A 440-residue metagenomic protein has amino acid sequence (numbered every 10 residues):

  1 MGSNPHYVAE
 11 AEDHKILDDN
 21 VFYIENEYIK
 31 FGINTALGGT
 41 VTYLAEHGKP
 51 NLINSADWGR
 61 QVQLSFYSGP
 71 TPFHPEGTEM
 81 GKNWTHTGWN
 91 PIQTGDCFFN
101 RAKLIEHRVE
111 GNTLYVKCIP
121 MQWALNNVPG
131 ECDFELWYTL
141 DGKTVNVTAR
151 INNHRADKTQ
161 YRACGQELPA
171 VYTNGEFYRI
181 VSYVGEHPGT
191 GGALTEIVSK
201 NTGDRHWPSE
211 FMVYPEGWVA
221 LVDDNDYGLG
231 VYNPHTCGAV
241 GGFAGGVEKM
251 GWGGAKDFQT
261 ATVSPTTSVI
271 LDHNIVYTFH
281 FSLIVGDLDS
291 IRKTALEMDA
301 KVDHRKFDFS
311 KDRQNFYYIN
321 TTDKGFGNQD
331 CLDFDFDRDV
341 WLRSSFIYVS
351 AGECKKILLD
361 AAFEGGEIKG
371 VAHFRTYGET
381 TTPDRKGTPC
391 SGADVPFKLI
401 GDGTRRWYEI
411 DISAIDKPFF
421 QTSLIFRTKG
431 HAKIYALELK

Functional and structural regions predicted by a protein language model:
M1-G81, H280: Beta-strand-rich N-terminal accessory domains
G2-I29, A36, S209, V213-H304: Beta-strand-rich recognition/accessory modules
A45, C132, D141-G189: Acidic (Asp/Glu-rich), glycine- and aromatic
P75-G142, A156-Q160: Extended, loop-rich substrate-binding clefts of extracytoplasmic carbohydrate-active enzymes
L168-V171, F177-V240: Active-site/ligand-binding surface loops and adjacent short beta/alpha elements that line catalytic pockets across
E297-Y348: Glycan-recognition and processing domains
C331-I415, G430: Extracellular ligand-binding interfaces
L424-H431: Short beta-strand-plus-loop segments that form exposed binding edges in beta-rich domains
